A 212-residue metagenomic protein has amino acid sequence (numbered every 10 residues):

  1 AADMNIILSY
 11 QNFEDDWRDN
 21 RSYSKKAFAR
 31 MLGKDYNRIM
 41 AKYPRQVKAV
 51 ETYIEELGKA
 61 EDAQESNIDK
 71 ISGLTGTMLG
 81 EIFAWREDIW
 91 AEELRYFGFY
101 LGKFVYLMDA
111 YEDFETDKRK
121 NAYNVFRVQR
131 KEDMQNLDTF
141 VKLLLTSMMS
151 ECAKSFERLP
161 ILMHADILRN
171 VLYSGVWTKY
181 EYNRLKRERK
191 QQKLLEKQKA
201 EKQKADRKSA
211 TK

Functional and structural regions predicted by a protein language model:
A1-Y96, K103, L107-T146, K154-H164 (+5 more regions): Acidic catalytic motifs of isoprenoid enzymes
V171-L172: Short, highly charged C-terminal tails/helix-capping segments
